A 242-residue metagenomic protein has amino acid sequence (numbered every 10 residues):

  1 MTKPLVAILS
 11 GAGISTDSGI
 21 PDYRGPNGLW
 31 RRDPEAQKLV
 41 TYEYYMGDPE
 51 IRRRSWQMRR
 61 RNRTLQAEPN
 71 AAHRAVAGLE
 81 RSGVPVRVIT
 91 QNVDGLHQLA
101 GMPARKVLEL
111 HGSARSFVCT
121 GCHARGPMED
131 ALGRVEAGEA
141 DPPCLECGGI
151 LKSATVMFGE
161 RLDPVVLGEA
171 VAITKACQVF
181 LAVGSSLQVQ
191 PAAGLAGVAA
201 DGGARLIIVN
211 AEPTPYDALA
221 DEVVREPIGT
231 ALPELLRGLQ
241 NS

Functional and structural regions predicted by a protein language model:
M1-S242: Conserved catalytic core of sirtuin-type NAD+-dependent deacylases
